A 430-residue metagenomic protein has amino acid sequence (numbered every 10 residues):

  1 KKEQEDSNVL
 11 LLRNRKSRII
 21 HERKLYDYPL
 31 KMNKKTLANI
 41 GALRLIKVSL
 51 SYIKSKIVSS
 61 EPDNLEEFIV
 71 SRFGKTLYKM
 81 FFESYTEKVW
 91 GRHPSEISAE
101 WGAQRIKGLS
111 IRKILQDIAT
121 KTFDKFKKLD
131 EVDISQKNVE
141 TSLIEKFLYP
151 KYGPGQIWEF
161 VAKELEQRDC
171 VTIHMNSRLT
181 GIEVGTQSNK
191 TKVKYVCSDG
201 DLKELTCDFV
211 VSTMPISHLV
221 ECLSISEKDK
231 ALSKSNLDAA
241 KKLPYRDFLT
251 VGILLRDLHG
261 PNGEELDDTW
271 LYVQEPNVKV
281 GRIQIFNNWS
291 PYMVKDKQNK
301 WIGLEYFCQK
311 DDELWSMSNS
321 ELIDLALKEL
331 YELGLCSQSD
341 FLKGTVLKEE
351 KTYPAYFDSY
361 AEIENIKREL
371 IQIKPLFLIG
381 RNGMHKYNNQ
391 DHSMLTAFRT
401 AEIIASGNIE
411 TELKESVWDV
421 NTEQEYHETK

Functional and structural regions predicted by a protein language model:
K1-I20, Y28, T76-M80, Y245 (+3 more regions): A short alpha-helix-loop-beta-strand transition element characteristic of N-terminal alpha/beta dinucleotide-binding
K1-K56, K107: Dinucleotide-binding Rossmann-like beta1-alpha1 core, especially the glycine-rich loop that anchors the ADP
D6-S7, L165-T172, Q372-P375: A short helix-to-beta-strand connector/capping loop
K35-T36, L45-G181, T191, C197 (+1 more regions): Active-site/ligand-binding neighborhood in enzyme catalytic cores
P150, M175-G334, E362, E412-E423: Mid-domain catalytic core of redox enzymes that form a hydrophobic substrate pocket/lid adjacent to a catalytic redox
T172-H174, L342-T345, F377: General small-molecule cofactor/ligand-binding pocket signal
L347, F357-K430: C-terminal lid/capping helical subdomain adjacent to the catalytic/cofactor pocket in oxidative enzymes
